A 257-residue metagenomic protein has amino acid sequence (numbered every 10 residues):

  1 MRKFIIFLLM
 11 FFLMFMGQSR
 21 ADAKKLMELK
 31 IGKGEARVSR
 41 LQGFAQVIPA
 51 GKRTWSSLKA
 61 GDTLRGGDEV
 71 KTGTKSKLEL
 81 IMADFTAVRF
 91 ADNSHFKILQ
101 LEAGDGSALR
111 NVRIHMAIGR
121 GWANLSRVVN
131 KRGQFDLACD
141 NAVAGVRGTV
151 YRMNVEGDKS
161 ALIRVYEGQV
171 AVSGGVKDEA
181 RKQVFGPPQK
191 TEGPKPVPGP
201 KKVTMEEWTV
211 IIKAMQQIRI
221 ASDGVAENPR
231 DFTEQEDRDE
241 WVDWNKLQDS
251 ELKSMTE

Functional and structural regions predicted by a protein language model:
R2-K33, W55-A60, G73, L78-A91 (+3 more regions): C-terminal interaction modules
Q42-S56: Short beta-strand segments and strand-loop junctions that repeat across beta-rich extracellular domains
I98-H115, G121-S126: A broadly used, surface-exposed interaction patch
Q134, D140-N141: Small-residue helix/turn framework positions
